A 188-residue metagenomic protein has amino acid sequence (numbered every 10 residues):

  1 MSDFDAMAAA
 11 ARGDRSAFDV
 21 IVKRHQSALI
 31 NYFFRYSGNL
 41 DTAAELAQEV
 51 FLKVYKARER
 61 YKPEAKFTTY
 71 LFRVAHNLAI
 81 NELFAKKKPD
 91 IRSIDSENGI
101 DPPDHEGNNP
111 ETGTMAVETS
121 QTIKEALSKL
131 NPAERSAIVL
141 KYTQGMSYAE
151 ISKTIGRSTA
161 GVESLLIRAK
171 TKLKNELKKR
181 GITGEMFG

Functional and structural regions predicted by a protein language model:
M1, Q121-S136, L140-G161: Helix-turn-helix DNA-binding module
M1-A28, E111, S128, N175 (+2 more regions): N-terminal module of bacterial RNA polymerase sigma factors
A9, I91, T122, A149 (+3 more regions): C-terminal edge and immediately downstream basic/flexible tail or linker adjoining helix-turn-helix-like DNA-binding
A11-R12, R35-G38, E49-K66, A85-K86: Sigma70-family region 2
A11-V20, I30-E49, T154, T159 (+2 more regions): Short, charged helix-capping/linker segments at alpha-helix termini
N31, E45-L52, A65-N77: Structural recognition of an alpha-helix C-terminal capping motif at a helix-to-coil junction
E59-P63, R73-I94: Arg/Lys-rich amphipathic alpha helix in sigma70-family domain 2
P89-A116, S147: Internal acidic/polar
